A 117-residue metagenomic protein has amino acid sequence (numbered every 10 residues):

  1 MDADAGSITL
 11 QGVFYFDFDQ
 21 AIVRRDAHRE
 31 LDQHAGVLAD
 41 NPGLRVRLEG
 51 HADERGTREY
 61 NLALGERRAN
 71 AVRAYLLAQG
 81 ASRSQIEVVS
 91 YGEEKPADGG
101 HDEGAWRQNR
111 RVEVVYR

Functional and structural regions predicted by a protein language model:
M1-R45: Periplasmic peptidoglycan-binding/tethering modules of Gram-negative envelope proteins
E49-R117: Periplasmic OmpA-like peptidoglycan-binding domain that tethers envelope proteins to the cell wall
